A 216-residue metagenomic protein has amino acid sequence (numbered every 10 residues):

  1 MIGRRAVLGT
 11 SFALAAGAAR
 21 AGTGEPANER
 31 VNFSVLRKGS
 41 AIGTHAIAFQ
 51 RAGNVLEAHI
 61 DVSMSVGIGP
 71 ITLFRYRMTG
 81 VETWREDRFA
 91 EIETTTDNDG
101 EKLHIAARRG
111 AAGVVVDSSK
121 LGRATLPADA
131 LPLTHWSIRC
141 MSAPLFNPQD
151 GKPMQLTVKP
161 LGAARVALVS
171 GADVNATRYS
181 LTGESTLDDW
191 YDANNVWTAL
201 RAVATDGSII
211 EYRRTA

Functional and structural regions predicted by a protein language model:
M1-A15: N-terminal secretory signal peptides and thylakoid transit peptides that target proteins across membranes
A6-G9, R201-T205: Short linear motifs in low-complexity, proline-biased tails and propeptides
A19-G24: Boundary at the C-terminal end of the N-terminal hydrophobic targeting segment
P26-N28, E93-T186, N194, R201 (+2 more regions): Solvent-exposed helix/loop surface patches that form functional interfaces
E29-V31, V35-G110, N195, A202: N-terminal mature ectodomain segment of secretory-pathway/periplasmic proteins
F33, H45, W84, P132-M141 (+2 more regions): Tryptophan-centered motif/residue detector
P70-T72, G171, D189: Short histidine-centered beta-strand/loop micro-motifs that create catalytic or ligand/metal-coordination sites
